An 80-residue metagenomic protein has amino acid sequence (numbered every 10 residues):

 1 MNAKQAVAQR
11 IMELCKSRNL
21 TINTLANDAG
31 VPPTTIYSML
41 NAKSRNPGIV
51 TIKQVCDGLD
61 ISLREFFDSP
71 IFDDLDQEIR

Functional and structural regions predicted by a protein language model:
M1-L20: A short, Lys/Arg-rich alpha-helix, primarily the initiator
M12, N23, K53: Residues within the helices of the helix-turn-helix
C15, A26, C56: The alpha-helix within a helix-turn-helix
T24, T35, E65: Residues in the helix-turn-helix
V31-N46: Recognition helix of helix-turn-helix/homeodomain-like DNA-binding domains that insert into the DNA major groove
S38, F67-R80: Short, charged recognition helix plus adjacent turn of helix-turn-helix-like nucleic-acid-binding domains
K43-D57: Short, basic-rich loop-to-helix N-cap that marks the start of a DNA-contacting helix
